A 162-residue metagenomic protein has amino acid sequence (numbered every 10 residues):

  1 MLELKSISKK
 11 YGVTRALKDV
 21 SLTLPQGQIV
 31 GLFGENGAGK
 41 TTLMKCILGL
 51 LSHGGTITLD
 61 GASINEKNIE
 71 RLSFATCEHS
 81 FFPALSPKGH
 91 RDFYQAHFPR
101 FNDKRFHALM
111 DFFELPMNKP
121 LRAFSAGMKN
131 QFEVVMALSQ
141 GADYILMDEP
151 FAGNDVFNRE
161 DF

Functional and structural regions predicted by a protein language model:
V30, T41-L50: Short, conserved post-Walker A segment of ABC-type ATPase nucleotide-binding domains
F33-E35: The feature captures the beta-strand-to-loop junction immediately N-terminal to the Walker
G49, G55-N68: Conserved ABC transporter NBD signature motif
T76-F132: ABC-family P-loop ATPase nucleotide-binding domains
I145-E149, N154: Catalytic Walker B motif of ABC-type/P-loop ATPase nucleotide-binding domains
V156-N158: Helix N-cap at the start of a conserved alpha-helix in ABC-type nucleotide-binding domains
